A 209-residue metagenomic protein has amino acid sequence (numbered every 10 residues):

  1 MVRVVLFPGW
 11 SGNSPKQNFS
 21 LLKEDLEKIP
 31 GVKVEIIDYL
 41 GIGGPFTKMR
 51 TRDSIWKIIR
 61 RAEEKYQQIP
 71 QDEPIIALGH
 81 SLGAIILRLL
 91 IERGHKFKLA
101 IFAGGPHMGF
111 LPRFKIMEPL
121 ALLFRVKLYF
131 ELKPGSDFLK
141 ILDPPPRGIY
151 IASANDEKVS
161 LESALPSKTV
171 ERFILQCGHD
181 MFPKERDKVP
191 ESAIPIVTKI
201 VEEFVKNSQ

Functional and structural regions predicted by a protein language model:
M1-V2, G31: Alpha/beta-hydrolase fold catalytic core
V4-Q17, L21, I42-G44, R52-D143: Serine-dependent carboxylesterase/thioesterase catalytic core of lipase-like alpha/beta-hydrolase/SGNH enzymes
S20-E27, E162-K168: Short, aromatic/basic amphipathic alpha-helical patches
L22-P30, K65-I69, L90, V201-S208: Hydrophobic, Leu/Ile/Phe/Ala-enriched alpha-helical segments that form helix-helix packing faces
E27-G44: Conserved alpha/beta-hydrolase
D38, S81, A154: Nucleotide-sugar donor-binding loop of glycosyltransferases
G43-T47, M181-K184: A short acidic, helix-capping loop that chelates divalent metal ions and anchors anionic groups
E92-Q209: Helical cap/lid subdomain of alpha/beta-hydrolase-fold lipid enzymes that gates access to the catalytic pocket
